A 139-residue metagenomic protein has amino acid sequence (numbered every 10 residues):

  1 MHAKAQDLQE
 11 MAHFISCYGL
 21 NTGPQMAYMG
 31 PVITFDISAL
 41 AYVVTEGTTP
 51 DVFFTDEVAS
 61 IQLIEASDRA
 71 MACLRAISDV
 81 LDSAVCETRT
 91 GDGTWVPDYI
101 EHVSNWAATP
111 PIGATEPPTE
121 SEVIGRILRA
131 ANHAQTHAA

Functional and structural regions predicted by a protein language model:
M1-N21, Q25, A41, E46-A139: Charged interaction scaffolds used for protein-protein
P31-V44: Active-site nucleophilic cysteine motif
